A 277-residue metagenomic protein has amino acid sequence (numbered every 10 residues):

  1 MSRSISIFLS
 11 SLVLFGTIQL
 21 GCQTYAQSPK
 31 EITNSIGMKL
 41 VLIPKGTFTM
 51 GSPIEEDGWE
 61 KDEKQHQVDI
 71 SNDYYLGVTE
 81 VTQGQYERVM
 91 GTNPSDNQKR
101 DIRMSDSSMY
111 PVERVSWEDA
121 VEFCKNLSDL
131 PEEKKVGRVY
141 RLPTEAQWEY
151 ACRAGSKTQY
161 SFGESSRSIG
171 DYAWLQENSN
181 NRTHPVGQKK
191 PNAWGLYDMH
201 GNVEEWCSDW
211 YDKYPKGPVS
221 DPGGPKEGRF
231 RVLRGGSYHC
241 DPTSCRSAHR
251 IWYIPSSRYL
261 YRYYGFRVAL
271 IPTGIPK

Functional and structural regions predicted by a protein language model:
M1-S10: Bacterial N-terminal signal peptides that target proteins for export
L9-Q19: Bacterial N-terminal signal peptides
C22-A26: Boundary at the C-terminal end of the N-terminal hydrophobic targeting segment
Q27-P44: GGW-centered surface loops in extracellular recognition modules
K39, R138-V139, P191-W194: Short loop/turn microsegments at loop-to-beta-strand junctions
T47-G58, E63, V68-G163, S168-D171 (+2 more regions): Active-site microenvironments of metalloenzymes and redox enzymes
E56-V68, S156-K157, S179-R182, M199-K277: Surface-exposed recognition segments
I169-L196: A short, contiguous structural element within a folded domain that forms the immediate neighborhood of a functional site
